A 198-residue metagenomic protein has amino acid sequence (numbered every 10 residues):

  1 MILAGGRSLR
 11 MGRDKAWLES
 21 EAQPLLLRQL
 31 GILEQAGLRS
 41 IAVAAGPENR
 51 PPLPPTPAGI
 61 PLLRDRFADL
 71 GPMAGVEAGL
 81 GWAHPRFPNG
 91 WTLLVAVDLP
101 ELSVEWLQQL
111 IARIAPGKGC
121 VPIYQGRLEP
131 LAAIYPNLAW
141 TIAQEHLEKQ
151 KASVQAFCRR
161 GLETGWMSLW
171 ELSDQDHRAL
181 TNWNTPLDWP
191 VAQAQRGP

Functional and structural regions predicted by a protein language model:
M1-A179, L187-G197: Nucleotide and nucleotide-moiety/phosphate-recognizing core
